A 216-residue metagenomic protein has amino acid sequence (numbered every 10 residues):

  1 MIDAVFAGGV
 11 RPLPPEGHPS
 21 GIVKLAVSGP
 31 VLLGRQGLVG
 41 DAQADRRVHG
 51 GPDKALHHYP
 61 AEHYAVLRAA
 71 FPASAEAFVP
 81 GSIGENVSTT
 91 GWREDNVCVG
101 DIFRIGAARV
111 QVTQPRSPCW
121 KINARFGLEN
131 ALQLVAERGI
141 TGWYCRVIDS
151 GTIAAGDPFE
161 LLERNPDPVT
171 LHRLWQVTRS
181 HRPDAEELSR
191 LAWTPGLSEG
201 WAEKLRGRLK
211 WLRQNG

Functional and structural regions predicted by a protein language model:
M1-N123, N130, E163-G216: Electropositive, beta-rich accessory/interaction domains or terminal extensions that provide binding surfaces
G100, S150, A155-G156: Loop/turn positions that initiate beta-strands
E129-D149: A mid-sequence, solvent-exposed acidic-amphipathic segment
V135-E137, E160-L162, R208: Solvent-exposed, well-ordered amphipathic alpha-helical segments that flank/support binding or catalytic loops
I140-T141, D157-F159: A structural signal for small-residue-enriched, beta-sheet-centric alpha/beta enzyme cores and oligomeric scaffold folds
